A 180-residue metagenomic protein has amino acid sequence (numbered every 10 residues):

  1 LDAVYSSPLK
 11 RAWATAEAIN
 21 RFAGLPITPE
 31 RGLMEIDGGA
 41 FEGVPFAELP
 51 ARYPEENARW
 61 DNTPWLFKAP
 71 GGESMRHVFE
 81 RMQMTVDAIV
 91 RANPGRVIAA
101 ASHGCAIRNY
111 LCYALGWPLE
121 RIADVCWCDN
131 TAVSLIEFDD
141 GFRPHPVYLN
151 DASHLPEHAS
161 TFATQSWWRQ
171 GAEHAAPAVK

Functional and structural regions predicted by a protein language model:
L1-N57: Phosphate-coordination/substrate-recognition cap region in phosphate-metabolizing enzymes
S6-S7, E80, A101-S102: Short beta-strand scaffold positions
L9, P50, M75, F79-Q83 (+1 more regions): Amphipathic, non-transmembrane alpha-helical scaffold segments
R11, A106-I107: Alpha-helix capping/helix-boundary segments
A18, N109-Y113: Active-site signature of alpha/beta-hydrolase-fold catalytic machinery across serine- and Asp/Cys-nucleophile hydrolases
I36-E48, R91, R96, C112-K180: Acidic, low-complexity terminal tails and accessory targeting/binding regions of phosphate-metabolizing enzymes
E56-H77, Q170-A176: Short glycine/proline- and acidic residue-enriched helix-loop micro-motifs that form flexible lids or anion-recognition
I89, R96-G104: Generic beta-sheet signal
